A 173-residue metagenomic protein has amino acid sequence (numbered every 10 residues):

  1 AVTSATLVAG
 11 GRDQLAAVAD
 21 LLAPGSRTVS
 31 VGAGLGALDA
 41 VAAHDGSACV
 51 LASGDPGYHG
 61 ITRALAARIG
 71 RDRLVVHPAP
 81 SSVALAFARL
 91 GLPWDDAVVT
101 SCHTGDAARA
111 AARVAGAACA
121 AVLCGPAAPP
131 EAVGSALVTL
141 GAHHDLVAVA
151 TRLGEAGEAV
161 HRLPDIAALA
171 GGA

Functional and structural regions predicted by a protein language model:
A1-P80, A84-L85, G105-R109: Class I S-adenosyl-L-methionine
V2, F87-A118, G125: Short, glycine-/small-residue-rich phosphate/pyrophosphate-handling segment
T3, A43, I69, L90-P93 (+3 more regions): Solvent-exposed alpha-helices and their adjacent loops that cap or buttress functional pockets in soluble metabolic
S4-G10, L92-D95, V138-D145, R152: Generic secondary-structure signature for well-ordered alpha-helical cores
G46-A48, G116-A173: A contiguous loop/helix-start segment that scaffolds small-molecule binding in enzyme catalytic cores
S81-S82, L92, H103-D106, G125-P129 (+1 more regions): Short acidic/polar capping segments at secondary-structure boundaries
L85-A88, V133: Short hydrophobic alpha-helical segments that form membrane-spanning helices or hydrophobic packing faces of helical
